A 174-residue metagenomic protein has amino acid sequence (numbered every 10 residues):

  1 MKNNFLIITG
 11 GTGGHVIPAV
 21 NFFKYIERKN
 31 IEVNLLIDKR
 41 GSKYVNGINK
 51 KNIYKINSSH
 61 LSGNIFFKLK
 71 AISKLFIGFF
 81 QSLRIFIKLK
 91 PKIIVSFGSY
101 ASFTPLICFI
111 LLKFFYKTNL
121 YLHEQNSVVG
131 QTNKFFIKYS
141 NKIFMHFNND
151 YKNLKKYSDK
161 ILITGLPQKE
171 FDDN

Functional and structural regions predicted by a protein language model:
K2-G10, R28-K74, K160-Q168: Conserved nucleotide-sugar phosphate-binding/catalytic loop shared by glycosyltransferases and other
N3, K51, P91-K92, N141: Conserved acidic residues
I8, L36-D38, F97, E124-Q125 (+1 more regions): Replace "coordinates the UDP/GDP/TDP-sugar" with "coordinates nucleotide-activated sugar donors
H15-I26, R40: Short amphipathic alpha-helix
H15-V20, Y100-L106, Q131: Short glycine/serine/threonine-rich phosphate/pyrophosphate-binding segments that cradle anionic phosphate groups
E32, L112-D173: Active-site-proximal region of nucleotide-activated glycan assembly enzymes, centered on histidine/acidic-rich loops
R40-Y44, P91-K113: An aromatic- and histidine-rich active-site surface loop
G63-I93, F103, L111: An amphipathic, basic-hydrophobic alpha-helix
